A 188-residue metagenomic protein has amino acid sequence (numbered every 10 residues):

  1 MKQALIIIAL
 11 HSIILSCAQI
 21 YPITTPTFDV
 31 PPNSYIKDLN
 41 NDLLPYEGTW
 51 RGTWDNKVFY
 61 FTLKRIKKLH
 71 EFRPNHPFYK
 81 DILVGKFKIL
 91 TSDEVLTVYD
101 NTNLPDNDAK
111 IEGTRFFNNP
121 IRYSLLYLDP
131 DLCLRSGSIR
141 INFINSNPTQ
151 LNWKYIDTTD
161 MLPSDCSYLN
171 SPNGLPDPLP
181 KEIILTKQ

Functional and structural regions predicted by a protein language model:
M1-T49, W54-N56, K68-I82, Y155-Q188: Amphipathic/hydrophobic helical signal segments and adjacent flexible N-terminal regions that mediate secretion
D55-L63, P148-K154: Conserved long hydrophobic alpha-helices within structured protein cores
F61-S146, Q188: Central antiparallel beta-sheet cores of small beta-barrel/beta-sandwich binding domains
S136-N142, S146-D165: Extended alpha-helical scaffolding regions
